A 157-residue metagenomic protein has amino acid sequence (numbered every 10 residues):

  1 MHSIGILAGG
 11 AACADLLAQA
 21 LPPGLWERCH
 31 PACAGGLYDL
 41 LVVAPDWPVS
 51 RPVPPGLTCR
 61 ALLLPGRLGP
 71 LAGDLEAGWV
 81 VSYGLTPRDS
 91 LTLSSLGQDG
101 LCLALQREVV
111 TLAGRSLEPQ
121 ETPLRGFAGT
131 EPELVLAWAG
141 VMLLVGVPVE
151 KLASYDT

Functional and structural regions predicted by a protein language model:
M1, C33, G97-L101: Short, surface-exposed loop and linker segments with low hydrophobicity and enrichment for Pro/Ser/Thr
M1, R51-A61, A139, L144 (+1 more regions): Compositionally biased, low-hydrophobicity segments enriched in charged and small polar residues
M1-P23: Walker A (P-loop) phosphate-binding motif
G9-G10, A44-D46, L64-R67, Y83-L85 (+2 more regions): Fold-independent oxyanion-binding glycine-rich loops and adjacent beta-strand/coil segments at enzyme active sites
G10, P48-S50, L68-G73, L103 (+1 more regions): Short, structured coil/loop segments at alpha-helix boundaries
C13, P70, D89: Flexible, glycine-rich phosphate/dinucleotide-binding loops and adjacent beta-alpha linkers at cofactor/substrate
A20-G78, S82: Flexible active-site lid/hinge loop adjacent to a nucleotide/diphosphate and Mg2+-phosphate binding pocket
L85-T157: Adenine nucleotide phosphate-binding catalytic loops in nucleotide-utilizing enzymes
